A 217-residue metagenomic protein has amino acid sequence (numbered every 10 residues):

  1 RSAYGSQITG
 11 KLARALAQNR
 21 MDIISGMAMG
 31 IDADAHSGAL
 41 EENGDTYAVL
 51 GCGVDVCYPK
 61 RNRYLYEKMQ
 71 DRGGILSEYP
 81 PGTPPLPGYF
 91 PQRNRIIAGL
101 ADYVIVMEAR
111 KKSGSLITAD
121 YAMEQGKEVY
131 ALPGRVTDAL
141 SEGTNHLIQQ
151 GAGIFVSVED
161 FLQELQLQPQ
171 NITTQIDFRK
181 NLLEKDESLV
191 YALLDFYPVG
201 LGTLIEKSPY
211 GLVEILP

Functional and structural regions predicted by a protein language model:
R1-P217: Glycine-biased, small-residue-rich flexible motifs in mid-sequence functional cores and linkers
